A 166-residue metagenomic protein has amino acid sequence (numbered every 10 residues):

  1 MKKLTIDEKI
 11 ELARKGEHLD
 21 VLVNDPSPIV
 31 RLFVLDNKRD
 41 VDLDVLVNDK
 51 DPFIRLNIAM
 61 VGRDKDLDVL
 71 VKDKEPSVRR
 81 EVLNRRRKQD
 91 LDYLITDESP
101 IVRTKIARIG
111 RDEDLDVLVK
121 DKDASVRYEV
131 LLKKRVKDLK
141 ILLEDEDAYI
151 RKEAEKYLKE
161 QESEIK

Functional and structural regions predicted by a protein language model:
M1-K166: Alpha-helical scaffold segments
